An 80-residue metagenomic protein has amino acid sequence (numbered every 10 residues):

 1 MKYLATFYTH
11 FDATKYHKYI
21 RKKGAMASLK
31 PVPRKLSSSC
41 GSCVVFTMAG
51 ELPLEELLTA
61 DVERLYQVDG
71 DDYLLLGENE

Functional and structural regions predicted by a protein language model:
M1, H10, R21, M26-V44: Amphipathic, hydrophobic secondary-structure cores in small proteins
K2, F11-T14, G41, D61 (+1 more regions): Alpha-helical structural elements
L4-T6: A short beta-strand micro-motif
T9-D12, T47-E51: Helix N-cap motif at beta-to-alpha junctions
H10, T14, L74-G77: NTP/phosphate- and nucleic-acid-binding module
M48-E80: C-terminal structural segments of small proteins and small subunits
